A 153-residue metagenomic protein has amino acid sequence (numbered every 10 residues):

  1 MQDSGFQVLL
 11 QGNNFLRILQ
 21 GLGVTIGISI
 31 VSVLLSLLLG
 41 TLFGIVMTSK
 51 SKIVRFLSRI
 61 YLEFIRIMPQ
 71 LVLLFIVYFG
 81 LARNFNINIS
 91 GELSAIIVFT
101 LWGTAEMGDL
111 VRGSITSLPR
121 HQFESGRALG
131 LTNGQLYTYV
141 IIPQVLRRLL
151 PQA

Functional and structural regions predicted by a protein language model:
M1-A153: Transmembrane alpha-helices and adjacent helix-loop boundaries
